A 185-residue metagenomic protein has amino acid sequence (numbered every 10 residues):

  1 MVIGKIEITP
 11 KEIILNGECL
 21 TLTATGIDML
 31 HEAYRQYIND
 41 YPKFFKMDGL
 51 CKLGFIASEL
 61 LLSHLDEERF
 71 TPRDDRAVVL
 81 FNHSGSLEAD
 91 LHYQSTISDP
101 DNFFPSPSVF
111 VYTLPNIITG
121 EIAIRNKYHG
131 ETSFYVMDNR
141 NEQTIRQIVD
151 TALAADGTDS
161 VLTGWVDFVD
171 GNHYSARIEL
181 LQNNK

Functional and structural regions predicted by a protein language model:
M1-K185: Conserved "HGTGT" condensation-loop signature of ketosynthase/thiolase-family condensing enzymes that catalyze
